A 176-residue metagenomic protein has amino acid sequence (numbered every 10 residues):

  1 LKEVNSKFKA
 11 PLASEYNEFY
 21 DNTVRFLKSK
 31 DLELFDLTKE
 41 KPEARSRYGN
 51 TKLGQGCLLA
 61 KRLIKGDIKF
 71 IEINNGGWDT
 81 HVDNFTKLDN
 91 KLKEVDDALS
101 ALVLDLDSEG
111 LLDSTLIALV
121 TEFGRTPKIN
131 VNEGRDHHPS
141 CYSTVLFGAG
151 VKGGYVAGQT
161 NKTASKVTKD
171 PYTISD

Functional and structural regions predicted by a protein language model:
L1-D176: Ligand-binding pockets and gating/stacking loops
